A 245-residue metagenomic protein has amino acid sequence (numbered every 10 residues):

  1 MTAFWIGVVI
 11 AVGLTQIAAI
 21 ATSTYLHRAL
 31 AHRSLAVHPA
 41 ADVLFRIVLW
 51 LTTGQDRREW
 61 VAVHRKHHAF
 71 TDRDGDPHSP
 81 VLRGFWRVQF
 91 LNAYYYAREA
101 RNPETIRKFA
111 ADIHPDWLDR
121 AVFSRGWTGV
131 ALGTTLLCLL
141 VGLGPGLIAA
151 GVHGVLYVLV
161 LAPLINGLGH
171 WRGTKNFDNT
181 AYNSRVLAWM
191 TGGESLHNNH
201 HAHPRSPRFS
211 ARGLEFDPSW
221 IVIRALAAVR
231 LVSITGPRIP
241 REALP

Functional and structural regions predicted by a protein language model:
M1-L164, S206-P245: Non-catalytic, topology-defining segments of multipass membrane proteins
F109-W117, N176-H203: Active-site-proximal inter-transmembrane loops
L168-H170: Membrane-interfacial segments at transmembrane helix termini in multi-pass membrane proteins
